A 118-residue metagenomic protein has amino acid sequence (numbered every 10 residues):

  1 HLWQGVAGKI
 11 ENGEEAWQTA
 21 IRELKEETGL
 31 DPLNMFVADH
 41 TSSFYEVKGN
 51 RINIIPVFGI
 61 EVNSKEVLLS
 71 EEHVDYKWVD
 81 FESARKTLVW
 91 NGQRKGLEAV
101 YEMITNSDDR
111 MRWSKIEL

Functional and structural regions predicted by a protein language model:
H1, G8, S42-S43, V67: Flexible, active-site-adjacent loop/turn segments at secondary-structure boundaries
H1-E26: Conserved Nudix-box catalytic region and its N-terminal flanking loop in Nudix hydrolases and closely related
H1-L2, V57, V62, V67-L118: Nudix hydrolase/Nudix homology domain
G5, H40-S42, E117: Short linear capping/connector segments at secondary-structure termini
G8, E15, N50, E72-V74: Short capping/connector residues at structural and topological boundaries
K25, G29-K65: Active-site segment of metal-dependent pyrophosphate-handling enzymes, primarily the Nudix hydrolase catalytic core
